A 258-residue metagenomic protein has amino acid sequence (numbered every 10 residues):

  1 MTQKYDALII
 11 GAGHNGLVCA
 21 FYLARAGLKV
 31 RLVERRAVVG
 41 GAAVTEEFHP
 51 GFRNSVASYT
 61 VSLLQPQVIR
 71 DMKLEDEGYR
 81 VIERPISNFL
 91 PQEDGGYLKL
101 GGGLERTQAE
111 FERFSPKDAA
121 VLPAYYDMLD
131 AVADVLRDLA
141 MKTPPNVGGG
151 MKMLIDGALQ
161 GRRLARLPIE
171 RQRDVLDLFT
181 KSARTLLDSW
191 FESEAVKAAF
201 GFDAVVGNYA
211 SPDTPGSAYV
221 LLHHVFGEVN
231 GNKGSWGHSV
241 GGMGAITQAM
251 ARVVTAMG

Functional and structural regions predicted by a protein language model:
Q3-G148: N-terminal glycine-rich phosphate/pyrophosphate-binding loop and immediately adjacent elements
D130-M257: Active-site/ligand-binding neighborhood in enzyme catalytic cores
